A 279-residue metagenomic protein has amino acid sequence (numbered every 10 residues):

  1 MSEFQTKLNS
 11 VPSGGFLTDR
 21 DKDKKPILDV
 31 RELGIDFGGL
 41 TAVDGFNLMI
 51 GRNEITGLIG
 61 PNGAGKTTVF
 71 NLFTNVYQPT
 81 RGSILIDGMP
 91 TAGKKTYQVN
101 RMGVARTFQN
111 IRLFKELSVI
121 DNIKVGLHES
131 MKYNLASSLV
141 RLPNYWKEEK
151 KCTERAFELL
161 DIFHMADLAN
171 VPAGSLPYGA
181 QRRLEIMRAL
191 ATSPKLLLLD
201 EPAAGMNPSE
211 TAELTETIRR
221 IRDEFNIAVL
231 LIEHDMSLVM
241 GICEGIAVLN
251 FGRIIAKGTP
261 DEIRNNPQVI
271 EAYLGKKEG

Functional and structural regions predicted by a protein language model:
S2-G279: Glycine-rich phosphate-binding loops of nucleotide-dependent enzymes
